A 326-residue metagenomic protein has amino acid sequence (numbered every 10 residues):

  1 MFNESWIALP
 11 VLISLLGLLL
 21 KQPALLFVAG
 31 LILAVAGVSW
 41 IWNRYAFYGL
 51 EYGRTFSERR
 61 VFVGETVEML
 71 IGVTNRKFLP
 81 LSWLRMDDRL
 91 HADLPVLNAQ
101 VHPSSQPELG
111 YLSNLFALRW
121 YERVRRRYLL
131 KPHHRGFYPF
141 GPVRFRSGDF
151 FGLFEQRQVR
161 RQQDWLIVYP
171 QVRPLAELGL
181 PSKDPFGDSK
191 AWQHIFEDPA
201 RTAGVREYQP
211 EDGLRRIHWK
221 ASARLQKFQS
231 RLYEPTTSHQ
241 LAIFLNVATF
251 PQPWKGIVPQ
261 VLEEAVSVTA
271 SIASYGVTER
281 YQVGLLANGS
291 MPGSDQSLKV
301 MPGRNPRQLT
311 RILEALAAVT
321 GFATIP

Functional and structural regions predicted by a protein language model:
M1, Q260-V261, T324-P326: Secondary-structure junction/capping motif
M1-F47: A eukaryote-biased signal for short, well-structured alpha-helical docking elements
Q22-P23, Q171, H194, V277 (+2 more regions): Intrinsic-disorder/low-complexity, polar/charged segments
L25-L26, A34-L298: An amphipathic, basic-hydrophobic helix/alpha-beta surface used to engage anionic, phosphate-rich ligands or surfaces
G293-I325: Short, charged loop segments at secondary-structure junctions
